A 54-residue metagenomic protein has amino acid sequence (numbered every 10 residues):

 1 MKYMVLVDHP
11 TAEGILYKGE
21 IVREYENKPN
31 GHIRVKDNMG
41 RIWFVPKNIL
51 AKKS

Functional and structural regions predicted by a protein language model:
M1-D8: Short, structured beta-strand/loop micro-motifs enriched in basic residues and often containing a Trp
K2, N30-H32: Exposed beta-strand and adjacent loop surfaces of beta-rich binding modules that mediate intermolecular recognition
D8-Y17: SH3/SH3-like (including bacterial SH3b) beta-barrel domains that bind proline-rich motifs or cell-wall ligands
L16-N27: Conserved beta-strand/loop element in small beta-rich adapter and peptidoglycan-binding domains
N27-K28, N38: A short, compositionally biased micro-patch
I33-D37: SH3/SH3-like beta-barrel fold
M39-S54: Boundary regions of SH3-family modules and the immediately adjacent low-complexity/disordered segments in eukaryotic
